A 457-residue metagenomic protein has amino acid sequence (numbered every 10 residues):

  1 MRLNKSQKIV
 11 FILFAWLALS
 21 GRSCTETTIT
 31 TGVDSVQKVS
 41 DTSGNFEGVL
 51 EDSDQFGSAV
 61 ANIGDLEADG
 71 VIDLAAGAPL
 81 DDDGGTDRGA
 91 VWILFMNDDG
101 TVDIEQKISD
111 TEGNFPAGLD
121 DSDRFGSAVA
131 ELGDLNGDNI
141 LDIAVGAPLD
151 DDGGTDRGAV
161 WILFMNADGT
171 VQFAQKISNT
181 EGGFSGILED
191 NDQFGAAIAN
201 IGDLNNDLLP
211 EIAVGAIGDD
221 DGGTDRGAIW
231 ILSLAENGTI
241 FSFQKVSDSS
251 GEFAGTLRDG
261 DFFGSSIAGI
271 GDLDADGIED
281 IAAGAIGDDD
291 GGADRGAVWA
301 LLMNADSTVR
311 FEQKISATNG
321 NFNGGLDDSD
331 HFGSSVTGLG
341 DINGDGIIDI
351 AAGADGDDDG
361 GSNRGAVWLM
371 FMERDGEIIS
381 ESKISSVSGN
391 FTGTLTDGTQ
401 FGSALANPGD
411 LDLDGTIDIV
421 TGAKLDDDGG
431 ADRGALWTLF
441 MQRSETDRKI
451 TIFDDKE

Functional and structural regions predicted by a protein language model:
R2-V10: Bacterial N-terminal signal peptides that target proteins for export
V10-S20: Bacterial N-terminal signal peptides
C24-E457: Conserved beta-strand/short-helix segments that make up beta-rich extracellular adhesion/recognition modules
